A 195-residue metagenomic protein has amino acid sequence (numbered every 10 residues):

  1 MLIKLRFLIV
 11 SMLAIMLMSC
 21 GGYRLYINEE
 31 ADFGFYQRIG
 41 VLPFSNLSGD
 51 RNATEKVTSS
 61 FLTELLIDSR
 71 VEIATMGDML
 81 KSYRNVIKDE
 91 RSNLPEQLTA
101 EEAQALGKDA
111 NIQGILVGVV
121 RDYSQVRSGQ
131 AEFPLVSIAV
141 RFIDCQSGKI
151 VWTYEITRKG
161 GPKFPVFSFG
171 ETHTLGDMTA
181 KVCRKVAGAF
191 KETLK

Functional and structural regions predicted by a protein language model:
M1-I9: Bacterial N-terminal signal peptides that target proteins for export
C20-Q37, Q97-A100, L106-A110, E132-L135 (+1 more regions): C-terminal/domain-edge helix-coil "capping" segments
R38, P43, S48-Q113, V119 (+4 more regions): N-terminal segment of the mature soluble domain
N52-T54, Q130-F133: Short glycine/proline-enriched turns and hinge-like loops at secondary-structure junctions
V119-S124, T157: Generic short beta-strand segments
Q125-G129: Extracytoplasmic/secreted cell-surface and envelope-processing proteins
